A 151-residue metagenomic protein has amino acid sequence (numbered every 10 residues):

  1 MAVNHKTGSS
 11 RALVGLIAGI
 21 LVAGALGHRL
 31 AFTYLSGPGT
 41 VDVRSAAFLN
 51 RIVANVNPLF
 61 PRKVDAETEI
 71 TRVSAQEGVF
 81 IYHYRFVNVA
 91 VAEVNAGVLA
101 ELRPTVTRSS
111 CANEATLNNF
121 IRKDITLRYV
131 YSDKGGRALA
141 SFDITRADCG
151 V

Functional and structural regions predicted by a protein language model:
M1-G8: N-terminal Lys/Arg-rich, disordered targeting/topogenic segments
R11-A31: Hydrophobic membrane-insertion alpha-helices, especially the h-region of bacterial N-terminal signal peptides
T33, L59, K63, S109 (+1 more regions): Solvent-exposed amphipathic alpha-helical surface segments
Y34-E77: N-proximal, solvent-exposed amphipathic alpha-helical segments enriched in charged/polar residues
D42-S45, L49, Y82, A92-A100 (+1 more regions): Solvent-exposed, acidic/flexible segments
E67-T71, Q76-I81, R85-E93, L117-V151: Polar/charged, Gly/Pro-rich intrinsically disordered segments
A92-N118: Short, non-transmembrane amphipathic alpha-helical segments
